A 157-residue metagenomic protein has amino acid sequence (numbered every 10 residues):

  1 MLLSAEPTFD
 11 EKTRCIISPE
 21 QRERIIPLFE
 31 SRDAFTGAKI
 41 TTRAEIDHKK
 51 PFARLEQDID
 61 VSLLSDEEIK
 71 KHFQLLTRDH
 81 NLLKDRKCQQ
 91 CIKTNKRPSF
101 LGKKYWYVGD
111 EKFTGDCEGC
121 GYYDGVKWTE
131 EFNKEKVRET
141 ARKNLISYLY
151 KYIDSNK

Functional and structural regions predicted by a protein language model:
M1-Q21, C117-C120, F132, T140-K157: A boundary/linker detector
I16-E45, K50, L75-D79: Short cysteine-rich loop/turn motifs with clustered Cys
G37-Q74, Q89-Q90: Histidine-centered nuclease catalytic patch
A38, L82, Y122: Short Cys/His-rich local motifs and their 1-3 flanking residues in nucleic-acid-associated proteins and small
A44-P51, K87-N95, G102-K104, T129-N133: Short cysteine/histidine-rich zinc-coordinating motifs and their immediately flanking basic loops
A53-I69, R97-D116: Short microdomains enriched in Cys/His and/or Lys/Arg
E67-L101, G125: Short Cys/His-centered divalent metal-binding micro-motifs
L101-I146: Charge-dense (acidic/basic), low-complexity helical/coil segments that act as generic electrostatic interaction patches
